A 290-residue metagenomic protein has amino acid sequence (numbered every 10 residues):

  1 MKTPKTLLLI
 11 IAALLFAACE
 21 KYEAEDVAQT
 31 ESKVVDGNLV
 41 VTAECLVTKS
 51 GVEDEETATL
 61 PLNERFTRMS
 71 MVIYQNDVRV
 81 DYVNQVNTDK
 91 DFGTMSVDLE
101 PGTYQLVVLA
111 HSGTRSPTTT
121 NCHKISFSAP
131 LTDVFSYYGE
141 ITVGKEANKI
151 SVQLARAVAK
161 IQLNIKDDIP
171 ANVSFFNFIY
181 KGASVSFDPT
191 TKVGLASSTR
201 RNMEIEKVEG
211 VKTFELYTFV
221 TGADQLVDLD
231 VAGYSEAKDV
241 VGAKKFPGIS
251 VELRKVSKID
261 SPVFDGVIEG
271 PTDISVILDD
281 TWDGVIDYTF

Functional and structural regions predicted by a protein language model:
M1-L8: Bacterial N-terminal signal peptides that target proteins for export
L15-A18: C-terminal motif of bacterial Sec signal peptides marking the signal peptidase cleavage site
E20-V34, P262-F290: Intrinsically disordered, low-complexity repeat and linker tracts
Y22, Q85-D91, G113-K149, E236-V267: Structured interaction patches on ligand/partner-binding surfaces of diverse proteins
A24-A28, V34-L62, I165-I169: Short amphipathic, basic-aromatic surface patches that mediate peripheral association with negatively charged
L60-T120, N172-L253, D280-F290: Tryptophan-paired
S151-V158, L216-G222: Conserved "repeat-terminator" motif of extracellular CCP/Sushi domains
R156-S174, A183: Surface-exposed interaction/gating patches
